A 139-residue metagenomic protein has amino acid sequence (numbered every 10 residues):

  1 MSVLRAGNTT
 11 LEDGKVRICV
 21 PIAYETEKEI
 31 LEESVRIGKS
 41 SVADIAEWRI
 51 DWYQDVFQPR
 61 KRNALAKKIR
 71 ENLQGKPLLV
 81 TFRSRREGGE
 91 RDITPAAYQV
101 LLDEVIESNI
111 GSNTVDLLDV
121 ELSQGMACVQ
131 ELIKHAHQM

Functional and structural regions predicted by a protein language model:
M1-E33: N-terminal amphipathic alpha-helix/helix-capping segment at the start of soluble metabolic enzymes
G7, Y53-E71, L122-H137: Active-site-adjacent beta->alpha loops and helix N-cap segments on the catalytic face of soluble alpha/beta enzymes
G14-I18, V42-D44, L73-L78, T114-D116 (+1 more regions): Short, well-ordered coil/turn segments that N-cap beta-strands
E25-E27, W52-V56, R85-I93, Q124-M126: Short, small-residue-enriched loops and turns at beta-alpha junctions that line or gate enzyme active sites
E25-K39, I93-E107: Short, acidic/polar
I37-G38, I69-N72, E104-N109, L132 (+1 more regions): Generic structural signal for hydrophobic
I45-Y53, T81, Y98-C128: Catalytic beta/alpha-barrel core
G75-L102: Structural motif corresponding to the early beta-alpha repeats
